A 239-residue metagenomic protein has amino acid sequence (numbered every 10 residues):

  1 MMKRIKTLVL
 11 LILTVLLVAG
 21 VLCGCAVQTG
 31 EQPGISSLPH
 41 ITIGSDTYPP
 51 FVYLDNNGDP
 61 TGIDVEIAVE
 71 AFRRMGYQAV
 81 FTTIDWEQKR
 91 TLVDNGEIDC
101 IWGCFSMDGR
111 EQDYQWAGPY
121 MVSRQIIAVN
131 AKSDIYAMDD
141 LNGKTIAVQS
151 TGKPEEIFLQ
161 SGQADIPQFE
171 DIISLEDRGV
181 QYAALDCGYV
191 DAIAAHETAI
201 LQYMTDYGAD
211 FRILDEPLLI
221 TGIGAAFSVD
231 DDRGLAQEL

Functional and structural regions predicted by a protein language model:
M2-I12: Bacterial N-terminal signal peptides that target proteins for export
V21-G24: C-terminal motif of bacterial Sec signal peptides marking the signal peptidase cleavage site
A26-V27, G62-R74, K132-I135, D139-K153 (+2 more regions): Extended ligand-binding regions for polar small-molecule ligands
Q32-F105, Q112, I173-L175: Extracytoplasmic small-molecule ligand-binding "clamshell" domains of the periplasmic binding protein/Venus flytrap
S45-T47, M121-V129, E197, L201 (+1 more regions): Periplasmic-binding protein-like
P49-D55, R110, A137, E156 (+1 more regions): Short, solvent-exposed loop/turn elements at domain surfaces
Y77, D85, S106, G118-Q168 (+1 more regions): A conserved helix-loop-strand patch within extracytoplasmic ligand-binding domains of the periplasmic binding
Q88-D94, G103-D113, I157-G162, A183-L219: A ligand-binding cleft/hinge motif common to bilobed small-molecule-binding domains
